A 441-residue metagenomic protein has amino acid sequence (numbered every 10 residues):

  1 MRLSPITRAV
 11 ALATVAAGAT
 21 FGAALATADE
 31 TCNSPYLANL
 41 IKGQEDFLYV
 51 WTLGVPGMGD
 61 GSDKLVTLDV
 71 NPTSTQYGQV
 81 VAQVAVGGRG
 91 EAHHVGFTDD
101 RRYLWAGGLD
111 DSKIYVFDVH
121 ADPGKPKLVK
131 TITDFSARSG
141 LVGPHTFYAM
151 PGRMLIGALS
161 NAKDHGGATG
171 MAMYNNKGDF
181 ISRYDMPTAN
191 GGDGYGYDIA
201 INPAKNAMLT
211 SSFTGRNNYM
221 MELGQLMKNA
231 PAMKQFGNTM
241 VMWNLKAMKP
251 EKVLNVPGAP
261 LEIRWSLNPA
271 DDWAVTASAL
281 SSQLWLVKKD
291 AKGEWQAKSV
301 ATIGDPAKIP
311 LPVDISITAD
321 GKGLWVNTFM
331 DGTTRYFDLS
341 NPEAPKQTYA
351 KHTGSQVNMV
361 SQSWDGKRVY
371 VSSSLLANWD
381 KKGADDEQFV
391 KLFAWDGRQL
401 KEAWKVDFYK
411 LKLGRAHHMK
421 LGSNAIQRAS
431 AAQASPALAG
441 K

Functional and structural regions predicted by a protein language model:
D29-V70, Y77-R102, A106: Beta-strand-rich domains and repeat architectures in extracellular enzymes and scaffolds, especially beta-propellers
C32-N39, D60, G87-D99, A137-R153 (+5 more regions): Beta-rich, blade/repeat-based domains predominating in secreted/periplasmic proteins but also intracellular
V50-D60, G157-G167, S211-Q235, S372-V390: Short, conserved, GDST-rich strand-edge loop motifs in beta-rich repeat architectures
Y77-T146: Blade-loop segments of beta-propeller domains
V80-V86, V129-A137, F180-A189, K249-L254 (+3 more regions): A short beta-strand motif characteristic of beta-propeller blades
T98, G191-G196, A200-S340: Beta-propeller domains
D122-P203: Asp-box/WD-like beta-propeller blade repeats and closely related beta-sheet repeat scaffolds
K308-A344, T348-Q388: Loop/turn-rich, solvent-exposed surfaces of beta-rich toroidal or solenoidal domains
